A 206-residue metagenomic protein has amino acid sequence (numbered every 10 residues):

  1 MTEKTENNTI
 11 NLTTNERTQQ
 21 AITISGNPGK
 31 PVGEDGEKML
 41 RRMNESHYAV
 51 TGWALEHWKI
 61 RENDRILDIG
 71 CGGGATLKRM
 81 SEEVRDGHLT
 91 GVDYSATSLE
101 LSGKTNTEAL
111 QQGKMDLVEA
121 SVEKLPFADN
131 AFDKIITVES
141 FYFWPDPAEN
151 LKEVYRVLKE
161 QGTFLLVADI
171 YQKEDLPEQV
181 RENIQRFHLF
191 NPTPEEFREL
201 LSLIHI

Functional and structural regions predicted by a protein language model:
E45-D64, R79: Conserved alpha-helix/loop element of class I SAM-dependent methyltransferases that forms part of the SAM/SAH-binding
L67-K124: Class I SAM-dependent methyltransferase SAM/SAH-binding core
E123-K134: A short acidic, Gly/Pro-enriched loop at the edge of an enzyme's catalytic core that lines a small-molecule cofactor
K134-D146: A short SAM/SAH-binding and catalytic strip from SAM-dependent methyltransferases
A148-E160: A short glycine-rich, Lys/Arg-flanked "PGG" loop and its adjoining helix->strand segment in the class I
G162-A168: Conserved beta-strand signature within the Rossmann-like core of class I S-adenosyl-L-methionine
I170-H188: Short, glycine-/aromatic-enriched active-site segment of Class I SAM-dependent methyltransferases
I204-I206: Conserved small/polar residues in nucleotide/adenosyl-binding loops
